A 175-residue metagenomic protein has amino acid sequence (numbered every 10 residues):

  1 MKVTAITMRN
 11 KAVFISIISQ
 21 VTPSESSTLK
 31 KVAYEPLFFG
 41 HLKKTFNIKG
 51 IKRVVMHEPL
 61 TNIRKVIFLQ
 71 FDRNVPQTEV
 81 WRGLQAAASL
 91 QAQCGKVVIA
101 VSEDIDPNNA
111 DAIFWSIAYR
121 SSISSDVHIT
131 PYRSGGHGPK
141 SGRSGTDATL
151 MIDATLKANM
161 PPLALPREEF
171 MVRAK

Functional and structural regions predicted by a protein language model:
M1-K175: Charged, compositionally biased interaction regions
